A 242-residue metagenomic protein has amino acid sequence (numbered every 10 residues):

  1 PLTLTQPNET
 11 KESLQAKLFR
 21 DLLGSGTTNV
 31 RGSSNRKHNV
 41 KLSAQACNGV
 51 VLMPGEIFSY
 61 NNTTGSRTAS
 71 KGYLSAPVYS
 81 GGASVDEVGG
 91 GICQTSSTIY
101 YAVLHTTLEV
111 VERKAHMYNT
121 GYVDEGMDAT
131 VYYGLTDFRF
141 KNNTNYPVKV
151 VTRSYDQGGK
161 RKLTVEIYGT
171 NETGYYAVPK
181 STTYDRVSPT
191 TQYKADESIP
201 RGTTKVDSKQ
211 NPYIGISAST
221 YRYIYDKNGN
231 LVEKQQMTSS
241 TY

Functional and structural regions predicted by a protein language model:
P1-Y242: Well-ordered beta-sheet/strand-loop patches within structured domains
